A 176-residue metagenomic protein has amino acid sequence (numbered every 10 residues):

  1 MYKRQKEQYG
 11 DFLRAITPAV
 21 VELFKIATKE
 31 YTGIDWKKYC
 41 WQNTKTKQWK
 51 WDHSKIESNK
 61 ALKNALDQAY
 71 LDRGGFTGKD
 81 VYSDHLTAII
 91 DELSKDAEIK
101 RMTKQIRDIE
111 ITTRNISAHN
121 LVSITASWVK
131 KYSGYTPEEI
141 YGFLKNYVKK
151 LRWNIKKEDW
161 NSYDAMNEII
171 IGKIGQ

Functional and structural regions predicted by a protein language model:
Y2: Conserved small/polar residues in nucleotide/adenosyl-binding loops
Q5-D35: Short, hydrophobic, well-ordered secondary-structure elements
Q8-A15, S58, H85, I106-I109 (+1 more regions): Residue-level detector of well-ordered alpha-helical segments, enriched for hydrophobic/aromatic packing positions
I26, E30, R73, L151-N154 (+1 more regions): Solvent-exposed amphipathic alpha-helical surface segments
K37-K38, Y132: Residue-level signal for alpha-helical context at structural boundaries
Y39-K104: Flexible secondary-structure boundary motifs
I89-G175: Charge-enriched, short contiguous segments at helix-coil
